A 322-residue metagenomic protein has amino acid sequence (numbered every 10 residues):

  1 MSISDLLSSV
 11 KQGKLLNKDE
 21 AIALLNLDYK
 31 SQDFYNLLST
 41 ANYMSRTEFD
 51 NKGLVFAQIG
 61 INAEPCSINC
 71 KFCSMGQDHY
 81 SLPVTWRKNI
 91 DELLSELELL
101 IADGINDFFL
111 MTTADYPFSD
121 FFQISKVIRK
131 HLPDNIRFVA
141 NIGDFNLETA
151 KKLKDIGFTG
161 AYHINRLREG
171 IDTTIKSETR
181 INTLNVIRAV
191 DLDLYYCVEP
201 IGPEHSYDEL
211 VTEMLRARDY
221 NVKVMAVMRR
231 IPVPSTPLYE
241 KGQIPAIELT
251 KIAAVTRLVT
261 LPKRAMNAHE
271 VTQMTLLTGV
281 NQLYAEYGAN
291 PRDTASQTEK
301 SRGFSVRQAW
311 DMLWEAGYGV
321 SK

Functional and structural regions predicted by a protein language model:
M1-Y29, I101, Y220-K322: Auxiliary Fe-S-binding modules of radical SAM enzymes
L25, A57-G60, S81, F108-D120 (+4 more regions): Glycine-rich, proline-tolerant flexible connector loops at the mouths of alpha/beta enzymes
N36-A102, N106-F109: N-terminal pre-triad scaffold of radical SAM enzymes
Q77-L184, D193-P200, K223-A226: Core AdoMet radical
L93-E96, D120, I124-I128, T149 (+6 more regions): A general structural detector for well-ordered alpha-helical segments in enzyme core domains, enriched
A150-H163, T212-V224, T278-G288: Structural recognition of alpha->loop->beta junctions
K154, R188, W314: Anion (oxyanion) recognition and catalysis
G160, K176-L238, A253-N267, M274: Conserved C-terminal portion of the radical SAM core fold that forms the substrate/S-adenosylmethionine-binding
